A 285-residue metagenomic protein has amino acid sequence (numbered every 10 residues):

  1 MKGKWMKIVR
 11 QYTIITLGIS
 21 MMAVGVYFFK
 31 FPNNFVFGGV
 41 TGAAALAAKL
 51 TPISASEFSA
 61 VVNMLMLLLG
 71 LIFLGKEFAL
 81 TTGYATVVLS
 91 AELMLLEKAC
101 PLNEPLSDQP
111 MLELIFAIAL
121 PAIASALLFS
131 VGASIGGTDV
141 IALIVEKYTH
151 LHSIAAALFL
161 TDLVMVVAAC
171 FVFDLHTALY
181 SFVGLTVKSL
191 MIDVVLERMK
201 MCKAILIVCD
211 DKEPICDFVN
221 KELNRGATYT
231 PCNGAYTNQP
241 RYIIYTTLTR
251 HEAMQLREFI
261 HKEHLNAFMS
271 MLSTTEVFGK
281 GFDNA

Functional and structural regions predicted by a protein language model:
K2-D211: Core subunits and conserved enzymes of cellular information-processing and envelope-translocation systems across
L50, I123, K147-L151, L158-T161 (+3 more regions): Positively charged, small/polar-rich N-terminal and surface patches that mediate targeting and assembly and bind
